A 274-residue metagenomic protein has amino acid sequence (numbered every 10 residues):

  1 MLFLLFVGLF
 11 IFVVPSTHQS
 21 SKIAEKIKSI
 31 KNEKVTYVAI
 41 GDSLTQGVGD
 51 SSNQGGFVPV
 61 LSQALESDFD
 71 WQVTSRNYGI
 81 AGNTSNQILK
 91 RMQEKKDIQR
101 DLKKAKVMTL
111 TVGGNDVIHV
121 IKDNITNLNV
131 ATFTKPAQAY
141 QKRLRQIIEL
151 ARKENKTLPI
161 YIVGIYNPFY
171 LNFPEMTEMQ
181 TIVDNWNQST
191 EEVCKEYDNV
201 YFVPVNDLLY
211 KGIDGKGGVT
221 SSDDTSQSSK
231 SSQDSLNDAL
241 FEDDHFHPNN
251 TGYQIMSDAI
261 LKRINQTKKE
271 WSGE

Functional and structural regions predicted by a protein language model:
M1-V14: Hydrophobic membrane-insertion alpha-helices, especially the h-region of bacterial N-terminal signal peptides
S16-A81, I98-R100: Serine-esterase "nucleophile elbow" of acetyl-processing enzymes
T36-I40, T74-G79, K106-T111, P159-G164 (+1 more regions): Structural recognition of the beta-strand scaffold that forms the well-ordered cores of secreted hydrolase catalytic
A81, N124-A139, L171-M179: Surface-exposed cleft-lining segments at the edges of enzyme active sites
K90-K135: Oxyanion-hole/transition-state-stabilizing segment in secreted/luminal serine hydrolases and related acyltransferases
P168-D207: Substrate-gating cap/lid alpha-helix
V200, V205-A239, D243-D244: Mobile gating loops/cap/lid regions near enzyme active sites that modulate substrate access
S229-E274: Histidine-centered active-site loop/cap adjacent to the catalytic His in serine esterases/O-acetyl transfer systems
